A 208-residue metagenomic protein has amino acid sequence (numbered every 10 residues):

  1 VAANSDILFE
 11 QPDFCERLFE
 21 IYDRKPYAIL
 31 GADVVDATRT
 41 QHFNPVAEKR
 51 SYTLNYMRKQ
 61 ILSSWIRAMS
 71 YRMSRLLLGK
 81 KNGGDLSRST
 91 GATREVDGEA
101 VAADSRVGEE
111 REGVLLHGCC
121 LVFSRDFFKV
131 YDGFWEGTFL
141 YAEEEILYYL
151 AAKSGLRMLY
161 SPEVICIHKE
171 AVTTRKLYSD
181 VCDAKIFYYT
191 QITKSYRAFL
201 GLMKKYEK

Functional and structural regions predicted by a protein language model:
V1-L8: Short beta-strand-to-loop acidic/aromatic patch adjacent to the donor-nucleotide binding site
S5, V34, E163: Active-site loop/turn elements of alpha/beta-hydrolase fold enzymes, especially the short glycine-/histidine-rich
I7, A32, F139-Y141: Conserved short hydrophobic patches within well-ordered secondary structure
Q11-V46: Conserved donor NDP-sugar-binding/catalytic core segment of glycosyltransferases
H42-L78: Acidic/polar short surface loop at catalytic or gating sites that assists cofactor/ion binding and chemistry
R67, E145-K208: Active-site-adjacent helix/loop segment of glycosyltransferases that harbors family-specific signature motifs
A68-T93, V101-F123: A recurrent flexible, glycine/aromatic-enriched loop bordering the glycosyltransferase active site that acts as
R106-G108, V114-G133, G137-V164: A short, conserved alpha-helix in the catalytic core of glycosyltransferases
